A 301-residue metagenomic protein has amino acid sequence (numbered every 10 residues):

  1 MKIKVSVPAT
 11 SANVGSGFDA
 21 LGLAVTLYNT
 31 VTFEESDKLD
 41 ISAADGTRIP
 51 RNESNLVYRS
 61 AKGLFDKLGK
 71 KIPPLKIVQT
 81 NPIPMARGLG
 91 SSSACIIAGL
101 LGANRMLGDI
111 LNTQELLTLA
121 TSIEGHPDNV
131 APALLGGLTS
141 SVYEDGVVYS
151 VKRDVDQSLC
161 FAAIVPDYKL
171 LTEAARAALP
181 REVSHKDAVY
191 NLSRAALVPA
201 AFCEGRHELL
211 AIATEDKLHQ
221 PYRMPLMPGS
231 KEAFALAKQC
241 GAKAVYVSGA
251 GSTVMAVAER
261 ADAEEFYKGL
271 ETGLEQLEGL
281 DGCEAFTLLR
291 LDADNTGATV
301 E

Functional and structural regions predicted by a protein language model:
M1-R87, L101, D109-L111, A293-T296 (+1 more regions): ATP-binding N-lobe of GHMP and related small-molecule kinases
A9-N13, G17-A24, A86-I96, E124-T139: FAD-binding core of FAD-dependent oxidoreductases, characterized by glycine-rich FAD pyrophosphate-binding loops
N13, G22-V25, G69-K71, I123-E124 (+5 more regions): Solvent-exposed alpha-helices and their adjacent loops that cap or buttress functional pockets in soluble metabolic
L27, L89-T113, L134-G136, E144: DPxDG-like acidic metal-binding loop motif
E35, P166, A256-R260: Short beta-strand-to-loop capping motifs
T113-L159, V245: Alpha/beta catalytic cores of group-transfer enzymes, especially the acyltransferase/condensing modules of polyketide
A163-P225: Active-site rim beta-loop-alpha module in soluble metabolic enzymes
F202-E301: Glycine-rich, charge-dense phosphate/pyrophosphate-binding loop(s) and the adjacent flexible "lid"/catalytic subdomain
